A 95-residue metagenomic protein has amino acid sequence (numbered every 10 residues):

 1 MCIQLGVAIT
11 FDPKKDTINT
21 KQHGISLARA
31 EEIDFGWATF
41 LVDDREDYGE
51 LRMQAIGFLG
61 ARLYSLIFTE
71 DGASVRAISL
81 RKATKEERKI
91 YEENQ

Functional and structural regions predicted by a protein language model:
M1-Q95: Ribonuclease/tRNase effector modules and their secretory precursors
